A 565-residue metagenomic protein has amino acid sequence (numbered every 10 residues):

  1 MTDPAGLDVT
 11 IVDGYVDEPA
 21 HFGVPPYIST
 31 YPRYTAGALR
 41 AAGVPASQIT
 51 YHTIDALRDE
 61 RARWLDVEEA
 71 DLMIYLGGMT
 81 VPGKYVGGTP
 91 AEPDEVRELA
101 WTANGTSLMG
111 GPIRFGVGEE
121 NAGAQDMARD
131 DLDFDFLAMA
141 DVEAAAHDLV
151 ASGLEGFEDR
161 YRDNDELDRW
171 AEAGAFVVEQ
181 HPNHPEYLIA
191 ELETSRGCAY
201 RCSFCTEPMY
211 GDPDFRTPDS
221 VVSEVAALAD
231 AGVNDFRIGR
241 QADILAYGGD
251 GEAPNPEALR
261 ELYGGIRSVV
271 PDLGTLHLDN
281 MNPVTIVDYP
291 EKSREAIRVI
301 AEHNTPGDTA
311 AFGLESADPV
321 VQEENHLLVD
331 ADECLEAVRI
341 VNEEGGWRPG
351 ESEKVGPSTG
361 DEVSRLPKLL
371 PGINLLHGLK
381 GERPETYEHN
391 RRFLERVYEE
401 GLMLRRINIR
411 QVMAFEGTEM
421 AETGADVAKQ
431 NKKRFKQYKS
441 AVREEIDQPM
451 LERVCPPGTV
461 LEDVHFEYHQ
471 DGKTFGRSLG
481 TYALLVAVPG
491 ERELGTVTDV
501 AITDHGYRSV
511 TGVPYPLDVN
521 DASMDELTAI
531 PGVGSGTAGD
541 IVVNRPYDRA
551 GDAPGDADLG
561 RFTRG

Functional and structural regions predicted by a protein language model:
P4, V9-V12, A226-E382, R396: Conserved SAM/AdoMet-binding glycine-rich loop
Y51-R169, D463-F466: Glycine-rich beta-alpha loop elements in corrinoid/cobalamin-binding modules across cobalamin-dependent enzymes
E119-A128, K292-I297, K380-Y398: Catalytic cores of alpha/beta
D148-E191, D235, Y507: N-terminal [4Fe-4S]-dependent radical SAM core
N183-S220: Canonical Radical SAM [4Fe-4S] cluster-binding loop centered on the CxxxCxxC motif and its immediate flanking residues
N431-L517: Terminal RNA-binding accessory module
G512-P531, V543, Y547, A557-L559 (+1 more regions): Extended, structured, electrostatic nucleic-acid-contact surfaces
